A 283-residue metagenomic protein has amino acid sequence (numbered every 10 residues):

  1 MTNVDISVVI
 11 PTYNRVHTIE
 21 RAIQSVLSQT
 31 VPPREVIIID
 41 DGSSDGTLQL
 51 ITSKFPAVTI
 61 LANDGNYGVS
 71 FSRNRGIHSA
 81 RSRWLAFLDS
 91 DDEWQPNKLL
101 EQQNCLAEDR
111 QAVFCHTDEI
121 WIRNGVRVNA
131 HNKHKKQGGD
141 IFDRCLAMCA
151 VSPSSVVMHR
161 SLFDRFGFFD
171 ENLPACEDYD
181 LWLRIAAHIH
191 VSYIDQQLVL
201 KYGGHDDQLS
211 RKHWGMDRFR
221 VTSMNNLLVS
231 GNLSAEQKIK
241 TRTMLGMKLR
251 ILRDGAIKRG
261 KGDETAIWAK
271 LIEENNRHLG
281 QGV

Functional and structural regions predicted by a protein language model:
M1, Q197, G203-V283: C-terminal subregions of glycosyltransferases and related glycan-biosynthesis enzymes
T2-R218, T222, V229: Nucleotide-sugar donor-binding/catalytic module of glycosyltransferases that assemble extracellular/cell-envelope
